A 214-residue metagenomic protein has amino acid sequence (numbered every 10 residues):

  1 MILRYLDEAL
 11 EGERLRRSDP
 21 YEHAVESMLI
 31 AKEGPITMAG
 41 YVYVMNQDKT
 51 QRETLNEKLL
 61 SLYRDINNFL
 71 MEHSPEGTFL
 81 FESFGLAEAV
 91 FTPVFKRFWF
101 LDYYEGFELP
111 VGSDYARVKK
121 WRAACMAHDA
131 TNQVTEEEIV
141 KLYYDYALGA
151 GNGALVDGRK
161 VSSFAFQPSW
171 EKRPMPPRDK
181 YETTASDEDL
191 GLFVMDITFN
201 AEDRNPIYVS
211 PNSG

Functional and structural regions predicted by a protein language model:
M1-S83, K119, A150-G214: GST-like domain detector, emphasizing the conserved glutathione-binding G-site in the N-terminal thioredoxin-like
L6, F98-W99, T135: Activation segment
R16, E108-V111: Membrane interface segments of multi-pass transport proteins and intramembrane proteases
L29-K32, Y43, T92, E137 (+1 more regions): Short acidic/histidine-centered micro-motifs embedded in hydrophobic/aromatic stretches that mark compact functional
M45, F107-E108: Short glycine-enriched, charge-decorated loop/helix-capping segments at active-site entrances that position
F81-E105, D114-K119, C125: GST superfamily/GST-like fold recognition
S113-L155: A contiguous, mid-protein "functional segment" used to position or interact with cofactors/ions or partner subunits
